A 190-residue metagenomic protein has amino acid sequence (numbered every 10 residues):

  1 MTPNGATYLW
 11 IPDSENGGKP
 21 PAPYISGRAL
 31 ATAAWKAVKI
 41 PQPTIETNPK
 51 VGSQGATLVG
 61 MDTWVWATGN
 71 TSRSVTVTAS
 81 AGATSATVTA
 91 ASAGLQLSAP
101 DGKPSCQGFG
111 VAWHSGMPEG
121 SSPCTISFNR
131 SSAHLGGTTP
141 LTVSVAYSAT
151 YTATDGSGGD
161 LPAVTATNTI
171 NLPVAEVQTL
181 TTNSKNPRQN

Functional and structural regions predicted by a protein language model:
M1-N190: Extracellular/lumenal mature domains of secreted and surface-exposed proteins
